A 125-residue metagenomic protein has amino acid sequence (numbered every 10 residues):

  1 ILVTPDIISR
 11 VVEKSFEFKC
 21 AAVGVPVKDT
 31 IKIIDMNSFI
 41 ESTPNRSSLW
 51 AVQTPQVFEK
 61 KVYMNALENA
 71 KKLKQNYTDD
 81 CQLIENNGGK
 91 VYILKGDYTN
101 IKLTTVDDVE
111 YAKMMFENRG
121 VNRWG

Functional and structural regions predicted by a protein language model:
I1-L2, N100: A short, conserved beta-strand element in the Rossmann-like catalytic core that flanks the donor/metal-binding loop
L2-L94, G125: Conserved core of the sugar-phosphate nucleotidyltransferase
K90, D97, M114: Glycine-rich phosphate/pyrophosphate-binding loop and the adjoining helix
N100-G125: Hydrophobic helical membrane-anchoring modules
